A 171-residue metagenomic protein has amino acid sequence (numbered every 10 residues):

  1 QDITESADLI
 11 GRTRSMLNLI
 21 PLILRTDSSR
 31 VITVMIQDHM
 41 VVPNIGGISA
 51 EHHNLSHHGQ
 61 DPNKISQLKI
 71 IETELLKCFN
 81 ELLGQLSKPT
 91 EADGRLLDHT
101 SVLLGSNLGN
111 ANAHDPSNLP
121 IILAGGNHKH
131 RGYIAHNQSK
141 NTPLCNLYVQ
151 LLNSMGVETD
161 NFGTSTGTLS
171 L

Functional and structural regions predicted by a protein language model:
Q1-L171: Ligand-binding pockets and gating/stacking loops
